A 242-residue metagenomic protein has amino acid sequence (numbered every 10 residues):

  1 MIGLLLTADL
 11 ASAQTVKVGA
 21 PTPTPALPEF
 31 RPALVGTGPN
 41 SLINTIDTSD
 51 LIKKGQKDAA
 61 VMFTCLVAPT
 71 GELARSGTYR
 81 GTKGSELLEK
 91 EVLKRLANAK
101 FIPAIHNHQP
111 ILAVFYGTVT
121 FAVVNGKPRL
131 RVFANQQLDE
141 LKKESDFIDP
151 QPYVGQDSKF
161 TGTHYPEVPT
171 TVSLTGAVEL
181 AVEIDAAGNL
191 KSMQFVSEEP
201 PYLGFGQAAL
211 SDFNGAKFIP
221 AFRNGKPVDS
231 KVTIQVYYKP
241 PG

Functional and structural regions predicted by a protein language model:
M1-D9: Bacterial N-terminal signal peptides
A13-G242: Charge-biased low-complexity segments
